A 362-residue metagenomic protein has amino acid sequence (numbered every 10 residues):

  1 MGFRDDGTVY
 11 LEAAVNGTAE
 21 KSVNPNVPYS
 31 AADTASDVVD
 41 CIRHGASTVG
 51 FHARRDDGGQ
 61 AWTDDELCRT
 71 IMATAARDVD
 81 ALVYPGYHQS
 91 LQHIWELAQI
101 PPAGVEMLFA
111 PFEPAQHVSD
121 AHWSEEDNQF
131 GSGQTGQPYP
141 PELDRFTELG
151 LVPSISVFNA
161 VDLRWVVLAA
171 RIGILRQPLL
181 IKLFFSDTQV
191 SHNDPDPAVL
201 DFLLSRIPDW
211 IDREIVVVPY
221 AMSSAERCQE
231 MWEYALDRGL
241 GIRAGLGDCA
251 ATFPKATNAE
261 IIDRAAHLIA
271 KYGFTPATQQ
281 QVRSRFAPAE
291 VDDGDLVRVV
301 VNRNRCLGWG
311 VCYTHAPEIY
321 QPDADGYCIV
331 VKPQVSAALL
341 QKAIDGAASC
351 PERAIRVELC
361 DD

Functional and structural regions predicted by a protein language model:
M1-N26: N-terminal small/glycine-rich loop or linker at the start of catalytic domains across soluble metabolic enzymes
G17-A35, G86-Q92, F130-S132, V216-A225: Active-site mouth loops of central-metabolism enzymes
S22, S47-I71, F184-T188, C249-F253: Glycine-rich, proline-tolerant flexible connector loops at the mouths of alpha/beta enzymes
A32, A61-T135: Active-site beta->alpha loop and helix N-cap motifs at the rims of alpha/beta catalytic domains
T34, C41, H52, V166 (+2 more regions): Conserved, mostly hydrophobic/aromatic
Q60-P85, E142-F146, D201-D212, R264-Y272: Alpha-helix-loop-beta-strand connector modules within alpha/beta enzyme cores
M107-L246, F253-E260: Catalytic alpha/beta core domains of metabolic enzymes, predominantly
V311-A324, A347-D361: Iron-sulfur cluster-binding cysteine motifs and their immediate structural context in ferredoxin-like electron-transfer
